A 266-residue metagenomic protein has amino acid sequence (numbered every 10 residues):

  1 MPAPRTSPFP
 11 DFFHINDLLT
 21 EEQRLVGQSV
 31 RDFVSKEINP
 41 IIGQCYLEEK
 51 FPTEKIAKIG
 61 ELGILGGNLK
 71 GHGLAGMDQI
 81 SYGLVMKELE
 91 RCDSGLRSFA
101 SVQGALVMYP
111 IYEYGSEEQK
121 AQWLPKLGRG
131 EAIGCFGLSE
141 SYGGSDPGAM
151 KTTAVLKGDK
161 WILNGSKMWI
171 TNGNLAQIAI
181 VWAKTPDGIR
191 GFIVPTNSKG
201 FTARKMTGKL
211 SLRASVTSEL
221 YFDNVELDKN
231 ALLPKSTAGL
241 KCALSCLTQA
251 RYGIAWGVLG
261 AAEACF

Functional and structural regions predicted by a protein language model:
M1-E22: Intrinsic disorder at enzyme termini
I15-L19, L25-V26, T202-F266: Glycine-rich beta->alpha junctions and the first turn(s) of the following alpha-helix
P40-L62: Short secondary-structure junction/hinge motifs that connect adjacent elements
E61-E131, T171-I178: Internal helix-loop-helix
G130-L138: A short, Trp-centered hydrophobic/proline-enriched beta-strand micro-motif
G144, M168-N174, Q249-G253: Glycine-rich phosphate/pyrophosphate-binding beta-alpha loops
T152-V155: A structural signal for short hydrophobic beta-strand segments in well-ordered beta-sheet cores
D159-K160, N164-R204: A short core secondary-structure module
